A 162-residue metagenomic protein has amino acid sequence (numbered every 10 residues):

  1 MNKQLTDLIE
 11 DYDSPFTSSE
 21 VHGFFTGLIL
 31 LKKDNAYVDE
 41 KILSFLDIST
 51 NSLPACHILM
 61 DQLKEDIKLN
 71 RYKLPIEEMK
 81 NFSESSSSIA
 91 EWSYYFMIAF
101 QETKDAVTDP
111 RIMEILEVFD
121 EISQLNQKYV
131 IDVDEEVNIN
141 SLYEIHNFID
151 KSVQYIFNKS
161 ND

Functional and structural regions predicted by a protein language model:
M1-D162: Domain-length accessory/inserted modules outside core catalytic folds
